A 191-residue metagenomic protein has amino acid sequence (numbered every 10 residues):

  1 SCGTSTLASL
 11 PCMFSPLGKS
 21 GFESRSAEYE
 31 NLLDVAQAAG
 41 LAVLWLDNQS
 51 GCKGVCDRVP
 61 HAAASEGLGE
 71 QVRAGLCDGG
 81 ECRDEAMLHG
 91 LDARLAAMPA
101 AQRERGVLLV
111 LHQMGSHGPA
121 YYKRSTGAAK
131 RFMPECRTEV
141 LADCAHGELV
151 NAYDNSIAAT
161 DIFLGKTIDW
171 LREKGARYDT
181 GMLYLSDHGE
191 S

Functional and structural regions predicted by a protein language model:
S1-R137: Active-site-proximal alpha/beta segments of enzymes that process anionic O-linked groups
C12-F14, T138-V150: Short glycine/proline-rich turn/loop motifs
S20-E23, G75-D78, H146-D161, I168-R172: Active-site rim elements
E30, H89-D92, D154, A158-D161 (+1 more regions): Generic alpha-helical structural signal
V55-D57, D143, L183: Flexible "cap/lid" subdomain of the alpha/beta-hydrolase fold that forms the substrate-access gate
M133-P134, V140-A142, K166: Short secondary-structure boundary micro-motifs
S156-S191: Metal-dependent active-site segment of extracytoplasmic phospho-/sulfohydrolases and closely related
